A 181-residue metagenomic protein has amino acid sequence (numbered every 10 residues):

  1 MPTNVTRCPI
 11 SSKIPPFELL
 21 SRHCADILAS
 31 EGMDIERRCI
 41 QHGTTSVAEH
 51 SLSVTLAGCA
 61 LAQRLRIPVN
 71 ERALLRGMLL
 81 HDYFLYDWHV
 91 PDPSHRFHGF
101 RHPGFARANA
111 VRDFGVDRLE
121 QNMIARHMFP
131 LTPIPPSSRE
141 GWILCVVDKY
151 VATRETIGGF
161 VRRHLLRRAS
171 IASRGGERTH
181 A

Functional and structural regions predicted by a protein language model:
M1-A181: Metal-dependent phosphohydrolase cores
